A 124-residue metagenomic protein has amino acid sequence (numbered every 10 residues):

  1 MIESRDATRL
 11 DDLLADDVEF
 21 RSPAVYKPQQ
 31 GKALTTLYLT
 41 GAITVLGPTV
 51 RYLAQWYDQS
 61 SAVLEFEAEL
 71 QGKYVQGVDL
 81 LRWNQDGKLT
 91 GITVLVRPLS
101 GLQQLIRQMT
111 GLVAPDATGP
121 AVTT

Functional and structural regions predicted by a protein language model:
M1-D6: Short, aromatic-enriched amphipathic alpha-helices that serve as compact interaction elements
A7-Q59: A solvent-exposed, acidic/Ser-Thr-rich amphipathic alpha-helical stretch
T40-T124: A beta-strand edge to alpha-helix "cap/lid" segment located at domain peripheries
